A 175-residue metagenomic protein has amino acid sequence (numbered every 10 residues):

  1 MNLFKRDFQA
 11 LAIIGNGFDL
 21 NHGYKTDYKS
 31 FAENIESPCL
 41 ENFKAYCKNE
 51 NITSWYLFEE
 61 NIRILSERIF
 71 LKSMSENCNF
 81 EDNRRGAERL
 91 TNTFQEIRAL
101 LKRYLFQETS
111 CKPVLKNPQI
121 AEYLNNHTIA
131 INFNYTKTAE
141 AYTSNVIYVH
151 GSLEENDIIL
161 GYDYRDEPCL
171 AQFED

Functional and structural regions predicted by a protein language model:
N2-D175: SIR2/sirtuin NAD+-dependent deacylase catalytic core
